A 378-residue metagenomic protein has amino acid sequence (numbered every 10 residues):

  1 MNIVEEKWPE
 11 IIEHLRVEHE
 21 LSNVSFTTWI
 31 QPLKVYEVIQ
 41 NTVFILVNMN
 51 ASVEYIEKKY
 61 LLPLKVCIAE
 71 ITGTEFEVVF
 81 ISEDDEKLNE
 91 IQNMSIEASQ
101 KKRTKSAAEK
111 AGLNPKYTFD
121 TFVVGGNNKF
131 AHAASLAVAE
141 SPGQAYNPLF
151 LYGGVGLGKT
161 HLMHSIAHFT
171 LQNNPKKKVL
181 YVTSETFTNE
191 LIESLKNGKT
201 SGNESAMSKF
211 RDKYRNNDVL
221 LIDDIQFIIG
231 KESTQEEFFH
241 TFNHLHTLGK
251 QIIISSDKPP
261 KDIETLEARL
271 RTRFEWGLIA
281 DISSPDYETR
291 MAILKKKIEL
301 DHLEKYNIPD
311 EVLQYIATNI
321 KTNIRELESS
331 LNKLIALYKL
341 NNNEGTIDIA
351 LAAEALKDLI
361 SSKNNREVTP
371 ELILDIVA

Functional and structural regions predicted by a protein language model:
M1-L180, E185-F187, I192, N197 (+9 more regions): Intrinsically disordered, low-complexity basic tails and flexible linkers associated with large NTP-driven
S135-V138, N173, E190-L220, I228 (+3 more regions): Conserved alpha-helical scaffold flanking the Walker A/P-loop in AAA+ ATPase domains
Q226-K258, A268-R273: Conserved catalytic/switch belt of AAA+ P-loop NTPases
D262-I263: Post-DEXD/H (motif II) to motif III coupling segment of the RecA-like Helicase ATP-binding lobe
L266-S283: A short helix-turn-beta junction within AAA+ P-loop NTPase domains corresponding to the substrate/partner-engaging
D286, I320-N323: C-terminal regulatory/interaction module of P-loop NTP-utilizing enzymes
Y306-N319: Short conserved motifs of the RecA-like P-loop NTPase core
